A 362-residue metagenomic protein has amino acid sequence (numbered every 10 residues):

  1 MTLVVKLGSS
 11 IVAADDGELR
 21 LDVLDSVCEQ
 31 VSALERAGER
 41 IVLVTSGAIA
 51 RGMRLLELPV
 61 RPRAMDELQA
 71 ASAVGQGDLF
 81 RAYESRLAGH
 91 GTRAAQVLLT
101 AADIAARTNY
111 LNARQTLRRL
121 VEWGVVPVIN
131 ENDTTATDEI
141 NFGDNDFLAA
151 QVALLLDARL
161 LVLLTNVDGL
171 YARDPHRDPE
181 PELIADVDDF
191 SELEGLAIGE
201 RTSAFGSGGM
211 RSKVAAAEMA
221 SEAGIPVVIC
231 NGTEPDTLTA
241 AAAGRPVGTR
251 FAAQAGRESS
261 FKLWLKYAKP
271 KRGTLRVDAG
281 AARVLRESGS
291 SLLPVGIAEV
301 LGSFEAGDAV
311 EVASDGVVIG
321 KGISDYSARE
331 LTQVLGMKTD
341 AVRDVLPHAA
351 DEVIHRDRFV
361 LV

Functional and structural regions predicted by a protein language model:
M1-R93, V97-V362: C-terminal catalytic "cap/lid" subdomain
